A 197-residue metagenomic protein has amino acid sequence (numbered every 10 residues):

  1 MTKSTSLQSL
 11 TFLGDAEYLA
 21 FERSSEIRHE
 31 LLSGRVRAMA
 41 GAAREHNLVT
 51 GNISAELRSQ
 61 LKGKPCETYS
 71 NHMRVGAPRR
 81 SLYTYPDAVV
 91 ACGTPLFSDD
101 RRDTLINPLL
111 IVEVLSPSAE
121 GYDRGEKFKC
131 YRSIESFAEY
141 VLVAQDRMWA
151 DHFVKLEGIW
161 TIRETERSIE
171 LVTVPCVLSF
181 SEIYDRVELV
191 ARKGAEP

Functional and structural regions predicted by a protein language model:
M1-P197: Gly/Pro/Ser/Thr-rich low-complexity, intrinsically disordered segments predominantly at protein N-termini
